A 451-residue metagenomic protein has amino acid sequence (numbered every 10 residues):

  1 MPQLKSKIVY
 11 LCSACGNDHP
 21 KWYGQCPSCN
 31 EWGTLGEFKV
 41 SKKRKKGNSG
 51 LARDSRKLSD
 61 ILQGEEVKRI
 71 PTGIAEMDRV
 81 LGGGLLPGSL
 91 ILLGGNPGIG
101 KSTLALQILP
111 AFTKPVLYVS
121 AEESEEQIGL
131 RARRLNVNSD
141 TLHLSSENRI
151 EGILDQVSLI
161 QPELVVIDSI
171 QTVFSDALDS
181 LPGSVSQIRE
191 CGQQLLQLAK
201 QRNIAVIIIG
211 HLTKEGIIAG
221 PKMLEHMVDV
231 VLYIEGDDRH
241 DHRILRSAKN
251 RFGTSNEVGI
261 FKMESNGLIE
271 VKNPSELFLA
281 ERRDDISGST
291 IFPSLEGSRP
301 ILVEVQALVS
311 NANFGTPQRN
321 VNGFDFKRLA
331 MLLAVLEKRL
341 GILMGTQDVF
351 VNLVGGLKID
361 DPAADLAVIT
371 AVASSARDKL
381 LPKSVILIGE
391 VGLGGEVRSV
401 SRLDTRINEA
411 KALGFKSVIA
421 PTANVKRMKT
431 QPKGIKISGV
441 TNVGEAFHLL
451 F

Functional and structural regions predicted by a protein language model:
L4-A14, D18-L81, L86-L92, I99-P115 (+4 more regions): Peripheral, non-AAA+ core regions of ATP-driven protein-machinery
N96, A121: P-loop (Walker A) phosphate-binding loop of NTP-binding proteins
V116-S120: Conserved RecA-like ASCE P-loop NTPase motor core of nucleic-acid helicases/translocases
S124: Conserved Rossmann-like nucleotide-cofactor binding loop
H143-S145: Conserved SAM-binding strand-loop segment of SAM-dependent methyltransferases
